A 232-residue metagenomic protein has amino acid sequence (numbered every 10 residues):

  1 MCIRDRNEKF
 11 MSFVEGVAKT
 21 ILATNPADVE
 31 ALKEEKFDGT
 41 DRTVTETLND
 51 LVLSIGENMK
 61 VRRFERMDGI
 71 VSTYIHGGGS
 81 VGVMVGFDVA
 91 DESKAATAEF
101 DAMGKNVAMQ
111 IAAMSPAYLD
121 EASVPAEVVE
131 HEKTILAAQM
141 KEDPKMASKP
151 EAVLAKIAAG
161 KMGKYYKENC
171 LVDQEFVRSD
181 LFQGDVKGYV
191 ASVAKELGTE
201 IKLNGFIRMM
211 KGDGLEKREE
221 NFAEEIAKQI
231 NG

Functional and structural regions predicted by a protein language model:
R4-G232: N-terminal assembly/interaction segments in proteins that build large macromolecular machines
